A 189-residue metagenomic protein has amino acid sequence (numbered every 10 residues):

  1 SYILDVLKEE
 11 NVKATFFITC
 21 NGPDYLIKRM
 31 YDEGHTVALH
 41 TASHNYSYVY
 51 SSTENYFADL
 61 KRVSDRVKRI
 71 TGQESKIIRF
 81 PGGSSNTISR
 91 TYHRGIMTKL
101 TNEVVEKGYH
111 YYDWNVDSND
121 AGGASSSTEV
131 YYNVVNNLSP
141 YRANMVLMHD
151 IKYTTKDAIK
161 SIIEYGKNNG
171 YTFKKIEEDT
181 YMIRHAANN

Functional and structural regions predicted by a protein language model:
S1-I77, Y153, S161, Y165 (+2 more regions): Active-site beta->alpha N-cap acidic-glycine motif
T41, N115-D117, E177: Residues at the C-termini of beta-strands that transition into short coil/loop
N45-T71, N86-R142, K156-A158: Alpha-helical scaffold elements lining the catalytic groove of polysaccharide deacetylases
K76, F80-S85: Conserved strand-turn element in the central/C-terminal portion of the radical SAM core barrel that lines
G82, N115-V116, H149-D150: Short secondary-structure boundary segments
R142-M148: Generic beta-sheet signal
H185-N188: Outer-membrane beta-barrel translocator/channel fold
